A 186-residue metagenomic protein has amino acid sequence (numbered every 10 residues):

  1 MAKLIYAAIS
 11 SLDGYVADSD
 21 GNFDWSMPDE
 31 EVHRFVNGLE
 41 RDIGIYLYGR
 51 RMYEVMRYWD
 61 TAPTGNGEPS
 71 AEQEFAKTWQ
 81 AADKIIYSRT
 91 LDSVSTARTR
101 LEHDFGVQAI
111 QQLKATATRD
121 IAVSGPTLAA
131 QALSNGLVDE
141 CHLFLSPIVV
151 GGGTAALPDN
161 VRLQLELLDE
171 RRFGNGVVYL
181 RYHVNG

Functional and structural regions predicted by a protein language model:
M1-G186: Enzymes that bind and transform nitrogen-containing heteroaromatic metabolites
